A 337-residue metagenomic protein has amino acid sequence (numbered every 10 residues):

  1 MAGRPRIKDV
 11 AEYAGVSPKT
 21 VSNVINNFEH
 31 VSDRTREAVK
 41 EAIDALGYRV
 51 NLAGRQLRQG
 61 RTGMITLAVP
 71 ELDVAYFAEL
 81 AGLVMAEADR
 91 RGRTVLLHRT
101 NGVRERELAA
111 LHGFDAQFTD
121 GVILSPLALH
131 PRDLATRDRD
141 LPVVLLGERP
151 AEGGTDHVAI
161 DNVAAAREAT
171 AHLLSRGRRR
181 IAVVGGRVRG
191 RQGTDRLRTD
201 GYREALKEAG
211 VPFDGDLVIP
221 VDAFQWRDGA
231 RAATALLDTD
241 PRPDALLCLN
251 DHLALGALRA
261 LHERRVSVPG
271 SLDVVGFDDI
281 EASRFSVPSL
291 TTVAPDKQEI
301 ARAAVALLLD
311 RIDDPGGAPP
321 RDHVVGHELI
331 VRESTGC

Functional and structural regions predicted by a protein language model:
M1-G63: N-terminal helix-turn-helix DNA-binding module of bacterial transcription factors
R34-E37, L46-G113, Q117-G121, V188 (+1 more regions): Amphipathic helical "hinge" segments at domain boundaries
L52, P70-E79, H98-R106, V158-E168 (+5 more regions): Hinge/beta->alpha junction and helix N-cap segments in small-molecule ligand-binding domains
F118-P126, A182-G185, I219, D240-N250 (+1 more regions): Periplasmic-binding protein-like
S125-E168, G186-V188, V211-P212, H252 (+1 more regions): Flexible loop/hinge segments that line or gate small-molecule binding clefts
R180, F213-L217, S267-D273: Short acidic capping loops at alpha-helix termini that bridge into adjacent secondary structure
T234, T239-A245, L249-C337: Flexible loop/turn connectors
